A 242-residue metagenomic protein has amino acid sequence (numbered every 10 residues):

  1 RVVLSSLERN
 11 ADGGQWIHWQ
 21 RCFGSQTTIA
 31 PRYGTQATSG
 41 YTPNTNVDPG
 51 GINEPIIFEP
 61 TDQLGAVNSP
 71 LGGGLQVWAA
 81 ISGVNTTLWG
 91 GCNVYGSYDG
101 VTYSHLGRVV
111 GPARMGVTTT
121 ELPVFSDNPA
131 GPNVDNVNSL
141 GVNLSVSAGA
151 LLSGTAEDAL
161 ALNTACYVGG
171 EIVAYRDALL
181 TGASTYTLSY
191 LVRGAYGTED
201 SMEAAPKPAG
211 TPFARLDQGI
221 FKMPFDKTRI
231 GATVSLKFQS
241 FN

Functional and structural regions predicted by a protein language model:
R1-N242: Interface-prone segments of viral and bacterial extracellular assemblies
